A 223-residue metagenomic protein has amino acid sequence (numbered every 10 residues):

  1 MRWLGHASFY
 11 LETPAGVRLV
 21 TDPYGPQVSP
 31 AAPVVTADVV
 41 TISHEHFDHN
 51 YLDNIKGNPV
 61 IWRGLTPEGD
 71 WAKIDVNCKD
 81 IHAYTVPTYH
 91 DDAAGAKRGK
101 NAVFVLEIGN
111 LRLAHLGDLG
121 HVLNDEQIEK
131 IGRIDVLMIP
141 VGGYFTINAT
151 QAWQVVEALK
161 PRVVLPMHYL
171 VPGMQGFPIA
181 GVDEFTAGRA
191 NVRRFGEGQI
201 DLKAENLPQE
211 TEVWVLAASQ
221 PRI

Functional and structural regions predicted by a protein language model:
M1-P14, R18, T66-P67, N206-P208 (+1 more regions): Zn-dependent metallo-beta-lactamase
M1-W3, R18-D22, D80-Y89, V105 (+2 more regions): Active-site-proximal beta-strand elements of phosphoester/diester hydrolases
S8-W71, Y84-N101, L119-K130: Pre-active-site segment of Zn-dependent metallo-hydrolases
L11-P14, V76-K79, L106-G109: Active-site beta-strand termini and strand-to-loop segments that position acidic
P26-P30, E45-Y51, H121-N124, Y144-T150 (+2 more regions): Active-site environment of divalent metal-dependent phosphoester hydrolases
A37-D38, D135, R162: Conserved acidic residues
A72, R98, V163-I223: Binuclear metal-ion centers of metallo-dependent hydrolases, dominated by the metallo-beta-lactamase
Y89-L159, L170: Active-site-proximal loop/helix segments of hydrolase catalytic cores
